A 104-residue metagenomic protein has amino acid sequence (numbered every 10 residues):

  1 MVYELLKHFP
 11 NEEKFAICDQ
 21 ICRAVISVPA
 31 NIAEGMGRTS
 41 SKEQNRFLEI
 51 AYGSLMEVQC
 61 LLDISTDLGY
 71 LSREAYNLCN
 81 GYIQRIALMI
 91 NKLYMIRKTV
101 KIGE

Functional and structural regions predicted by a protein language model:
M1-E104: Short, C-terminally biased terminal segments at protein or domain edges
